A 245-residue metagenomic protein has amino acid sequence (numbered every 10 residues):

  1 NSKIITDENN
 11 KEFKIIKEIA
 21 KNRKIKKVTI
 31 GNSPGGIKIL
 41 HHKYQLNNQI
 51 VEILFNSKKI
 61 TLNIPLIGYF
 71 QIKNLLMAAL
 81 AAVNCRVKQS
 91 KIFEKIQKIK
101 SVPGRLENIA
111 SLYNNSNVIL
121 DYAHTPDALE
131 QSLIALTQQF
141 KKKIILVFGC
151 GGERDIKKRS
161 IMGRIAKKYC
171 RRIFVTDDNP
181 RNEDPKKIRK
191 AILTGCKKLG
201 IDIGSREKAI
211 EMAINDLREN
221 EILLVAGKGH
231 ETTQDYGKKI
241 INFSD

Functional and structural regions predicted by a protein language model:
N1, I16: Flexible phosphate-sensing "switch/lid" loops adjacent to ATP/NTP-binding sites across phosphate-transfer
S2-T6: Short loop-to-beta-strand entry elements in the cores of soluble alpha/beta enzymes
E8-E12, N32-P34: Short, polar loop motifs at secondary-structure junctions
N9-K11, K21-K26, L40, L46-N47 (+5 more regions): ATP-dependent carboxylate-amine ligase
V28-G35, D177: A generic structural motif
Q49-V51: Short aromatic-glycine-enriched beta-strand elements
